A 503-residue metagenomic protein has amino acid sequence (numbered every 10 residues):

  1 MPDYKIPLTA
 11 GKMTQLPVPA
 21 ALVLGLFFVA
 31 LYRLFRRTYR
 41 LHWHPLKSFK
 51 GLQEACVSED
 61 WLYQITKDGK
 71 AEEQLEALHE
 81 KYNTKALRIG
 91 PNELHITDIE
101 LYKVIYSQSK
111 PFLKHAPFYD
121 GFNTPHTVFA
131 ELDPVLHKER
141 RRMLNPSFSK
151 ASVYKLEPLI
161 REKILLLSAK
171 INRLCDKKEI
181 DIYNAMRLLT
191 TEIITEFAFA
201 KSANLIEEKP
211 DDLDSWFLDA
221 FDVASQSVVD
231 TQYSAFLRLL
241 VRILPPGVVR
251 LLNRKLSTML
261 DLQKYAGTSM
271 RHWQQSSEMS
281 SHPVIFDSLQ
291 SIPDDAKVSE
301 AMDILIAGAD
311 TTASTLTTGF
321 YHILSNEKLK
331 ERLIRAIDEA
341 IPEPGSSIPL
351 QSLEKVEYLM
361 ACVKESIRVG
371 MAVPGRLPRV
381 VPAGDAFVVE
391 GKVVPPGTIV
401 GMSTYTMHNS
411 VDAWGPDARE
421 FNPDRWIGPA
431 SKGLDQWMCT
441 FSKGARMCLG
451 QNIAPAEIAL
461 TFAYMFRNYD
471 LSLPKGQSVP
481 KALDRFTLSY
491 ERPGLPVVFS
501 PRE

Functional and structural regions predicted by a protein language model:
M1-A10, L488-E503: C-terminal helix/juxtamembrane-tail motif
P2-E139, Y154, R161-K170, L189 (+7 more regions): N-terminal membrane-proximal hinge/A-helix region immediately C-terminal to the signal-anchor transmembrane segment
E80-K85, D287-P293, I348-E365, R376-G401 (+4 more regions): Cytochrome P450 C-terminal beta-domain/meander region
L113-F122, K155-L316: Cytochrome P450 heme-thiolate monooxygenase catalytic core
E157, R161, D212-A220, L324-V373 (+5 more regions): Cytochrome P450 I-helix active-site segment
T190, F199, L262, A266 (+6 more regions): Central I-helix of cytochrome P450 enzymes
E327-L329, G433-L434, Q451-L488: Cytochrome P450 heme-binding "Cys pocket" and the immediately downstream C-terminal segment
M402-A430: Conserved cytochrome P450 K-helix/beta-meander segment immediately N-terminal to the heme-binding cysteine loop
